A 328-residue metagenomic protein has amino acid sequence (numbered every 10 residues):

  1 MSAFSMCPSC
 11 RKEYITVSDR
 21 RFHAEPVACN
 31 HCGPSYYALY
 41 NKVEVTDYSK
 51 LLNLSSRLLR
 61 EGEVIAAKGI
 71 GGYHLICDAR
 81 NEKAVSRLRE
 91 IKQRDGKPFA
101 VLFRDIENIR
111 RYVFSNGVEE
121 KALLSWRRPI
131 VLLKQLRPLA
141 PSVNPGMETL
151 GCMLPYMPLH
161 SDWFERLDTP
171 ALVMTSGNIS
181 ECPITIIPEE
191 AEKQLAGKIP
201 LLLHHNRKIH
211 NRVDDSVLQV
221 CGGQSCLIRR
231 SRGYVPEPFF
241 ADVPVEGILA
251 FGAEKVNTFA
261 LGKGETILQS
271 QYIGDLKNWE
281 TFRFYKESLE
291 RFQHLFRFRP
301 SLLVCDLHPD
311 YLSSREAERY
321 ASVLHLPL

Functional and structural regions predicted by a protein language model:
M1-L326: Active-site-adjacent structural elements in enzyme catalytic cores
